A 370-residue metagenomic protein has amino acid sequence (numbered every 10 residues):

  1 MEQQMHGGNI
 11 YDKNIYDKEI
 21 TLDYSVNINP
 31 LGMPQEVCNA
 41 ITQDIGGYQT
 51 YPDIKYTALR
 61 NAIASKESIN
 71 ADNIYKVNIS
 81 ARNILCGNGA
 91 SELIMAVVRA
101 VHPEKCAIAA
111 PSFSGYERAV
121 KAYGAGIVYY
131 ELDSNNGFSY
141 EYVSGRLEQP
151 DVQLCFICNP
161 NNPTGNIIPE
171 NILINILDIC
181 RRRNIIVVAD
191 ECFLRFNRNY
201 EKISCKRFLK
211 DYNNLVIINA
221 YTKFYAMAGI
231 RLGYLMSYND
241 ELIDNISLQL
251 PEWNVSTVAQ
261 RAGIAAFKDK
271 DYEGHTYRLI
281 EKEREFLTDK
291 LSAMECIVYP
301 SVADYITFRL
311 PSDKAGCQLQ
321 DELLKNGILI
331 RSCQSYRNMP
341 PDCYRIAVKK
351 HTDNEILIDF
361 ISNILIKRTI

Functional and structural regions predicted by a protein language model:
M1-Y51, A62-S65, D151: N-terminal "arm"/small-domain region of PLP-dependent enzymes with the aminotransferase-like
P34, G115, N214-S292, C296-Y299: PLP-dependent aminotransferase class I/II
T57, D72-E104, G233: Conserved beta-loop-alpha segment that forms the PLP phosphate-binding cup at the N-terminus of a helix
E92, R99-I157: PLP-dependent aminotransferase-like
Y123, P150, R182-R183, Y212 (+2 more regions): Helix C-cap/helix->beta junction micro-motif
S134-R198: Active-site phosphate-binding strand-loop segment of PLP-dependent enzymes
N171, K325-N326, S335-I370: PLP-dependent enzyme catalytic core of the Aspartate aminotransferase-like
E281, M294-N326: Conserved PLP-binding catalytic core of the aspartate aminotransferase-like
